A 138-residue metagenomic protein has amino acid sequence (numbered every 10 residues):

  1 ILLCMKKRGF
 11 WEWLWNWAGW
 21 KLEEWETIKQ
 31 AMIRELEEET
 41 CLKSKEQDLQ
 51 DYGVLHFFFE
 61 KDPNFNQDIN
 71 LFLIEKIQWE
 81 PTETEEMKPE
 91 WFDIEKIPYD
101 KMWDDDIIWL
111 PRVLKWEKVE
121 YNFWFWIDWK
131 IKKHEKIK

Functional and structural regions predicted by a protein language model:
I1-W17, S44, D48-Q50: N-terminal strand-loop-strand
K6, G19, I74, I94 (+1 more regions): Active-site donor-binding loop signature of nucleotide-sugar glycosyltransferases
W11, W15, W20, W79 (+2 more regions): Low-complexity basic/metal-binding stretches
L22-E46, H56-V113, K133-K138: Unchanged
G53: Catalytic phosphate/metal-binding cores of nucleic-acid and nucleotide-processing enzymes, i.e., regions that mediate
K115-K138: Charged phosphate-binding loop/patch that engages nucleotide di/tri-phosphates or the phosphate backbone of nucleic
